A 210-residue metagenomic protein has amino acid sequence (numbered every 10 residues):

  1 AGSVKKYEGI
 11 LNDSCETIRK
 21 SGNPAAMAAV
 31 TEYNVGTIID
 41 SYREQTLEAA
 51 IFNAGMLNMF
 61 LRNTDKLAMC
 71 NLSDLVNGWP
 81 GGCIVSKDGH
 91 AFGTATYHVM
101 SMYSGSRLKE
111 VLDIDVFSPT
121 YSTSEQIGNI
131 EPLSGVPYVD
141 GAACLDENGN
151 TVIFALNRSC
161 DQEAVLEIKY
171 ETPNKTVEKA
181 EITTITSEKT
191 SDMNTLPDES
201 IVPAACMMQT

Functional and structural regions predicted by a protein language model:
A1-K5, V35-D40, V76-G82, S122-T123 (+3 more regions): Flexible loop/turn segments at secondary-structure boundaries
A1-S41: Glycoside hydrolase catalytic-domain groove-lining segments
I10-I18, M56-L57, V165-Y170, I182: Short, well-ordered amphipathic alpha-helices
E16-A26, M59-L67, S106, E171-T176: Secondary-structure transition/capping motifs at alpha-helix termini and the adjoining loop/turn into the next element
A29, V152-F154, E181: A structural signal for isolated positions on well-ordered beta-strands in alpha/beta enzyme cores
A29-D140: Aromatic/acidic polysaccharide-binding cleft in carbohydrate-active enzymes
K87, F92, Y103, V136-A142 (+2 more regions): C-terminal catalytic subdomain
S122-V136, L156-T210: C-terminal beta-sandwich/jelly-roll accessory domains of carbohydrate-active enzymes
